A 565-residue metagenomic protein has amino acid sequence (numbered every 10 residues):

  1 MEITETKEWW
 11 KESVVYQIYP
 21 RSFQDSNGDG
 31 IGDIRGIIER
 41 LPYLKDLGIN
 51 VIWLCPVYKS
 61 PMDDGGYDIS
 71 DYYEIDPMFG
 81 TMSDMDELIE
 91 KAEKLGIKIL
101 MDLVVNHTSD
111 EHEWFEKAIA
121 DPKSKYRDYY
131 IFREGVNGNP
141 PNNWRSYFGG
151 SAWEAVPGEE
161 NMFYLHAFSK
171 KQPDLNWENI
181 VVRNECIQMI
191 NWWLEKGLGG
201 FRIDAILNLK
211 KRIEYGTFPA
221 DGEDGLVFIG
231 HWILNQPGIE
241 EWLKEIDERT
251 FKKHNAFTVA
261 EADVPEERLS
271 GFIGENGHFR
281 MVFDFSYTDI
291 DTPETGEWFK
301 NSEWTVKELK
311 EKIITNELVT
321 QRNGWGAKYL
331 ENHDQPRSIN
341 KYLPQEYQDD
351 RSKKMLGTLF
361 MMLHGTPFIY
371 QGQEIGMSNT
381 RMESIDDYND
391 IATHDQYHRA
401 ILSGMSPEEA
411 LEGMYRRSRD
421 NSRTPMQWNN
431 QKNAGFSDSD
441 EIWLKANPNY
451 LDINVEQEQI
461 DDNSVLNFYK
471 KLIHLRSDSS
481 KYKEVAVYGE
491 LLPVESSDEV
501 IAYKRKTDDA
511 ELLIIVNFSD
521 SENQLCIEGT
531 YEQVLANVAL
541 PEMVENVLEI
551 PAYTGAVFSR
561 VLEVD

Functional and structural regions predicted by a protein language model:
E2-N191, E195, N208-E266, G274-N276 (+1 more regions): Acidic/aromatic-lined carbohydrate-recognition and catalytic surfaces of CAZymes acting on diverse glycans
W10-K11, P219-E223, H231, E241-K244 (+12 more regions): Loop/helix patches that line or flank the sugar-binding groove of alpha-linked glycan CAZymes
S26-I38, N142, L343-Q348, S437-W443 (+1 more regions): Short, polar loop/linker segments at the starts of domains and inter-domain junctions
I52, F201-I203: Hydrophobic residues within beta-strands of alpha/beta enzymes
E522-A539: Beta-strand-rich binding/interaction modules
V544-D565: C-terminal beta-strand-rich structural cap/linker in extracellular carbohydrate-active enzymes
